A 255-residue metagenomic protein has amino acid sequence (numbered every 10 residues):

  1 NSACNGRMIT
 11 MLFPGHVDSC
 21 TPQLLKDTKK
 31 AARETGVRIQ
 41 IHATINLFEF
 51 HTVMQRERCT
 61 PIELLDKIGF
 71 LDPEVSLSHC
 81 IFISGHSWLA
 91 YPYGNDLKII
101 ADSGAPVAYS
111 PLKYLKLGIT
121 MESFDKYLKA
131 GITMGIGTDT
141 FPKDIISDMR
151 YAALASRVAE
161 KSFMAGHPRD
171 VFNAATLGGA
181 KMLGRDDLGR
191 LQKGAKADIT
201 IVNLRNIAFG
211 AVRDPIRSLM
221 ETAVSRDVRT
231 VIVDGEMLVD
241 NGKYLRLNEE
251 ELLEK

Functional and structural regions predicted by a protein language model:
N1-P106, L117-M134: Histidine/acidic residue-rich metal-binding segments in metalloenzymes
T21, L25, R58, Y93 (+6 more regions): Generic structural signal for well-ordered, non-membrane alpha-helical segments in soluble metabolic enzymes
A43, C80, L112, D139-T140: Active-site metal-binding loops of divalent metal-dependent hydrolases
L47, L115, P142, F209: Positions that flank functional sites
K67-E74, S123-N206, E221-V224: His/Asp/Glu-enriched, well-ordered alpha-helical/loop segment that forms or immediately abuts the divalent-metal
H79, Y109, N241: Pocket-edge structural micro-motifs
L117-T120, I145-S147, A211: Short, charged, surface-exposed secondary-structure boundary motifs
K196-L253: C-terminal cap of metal-dependent C-N hydrolases
